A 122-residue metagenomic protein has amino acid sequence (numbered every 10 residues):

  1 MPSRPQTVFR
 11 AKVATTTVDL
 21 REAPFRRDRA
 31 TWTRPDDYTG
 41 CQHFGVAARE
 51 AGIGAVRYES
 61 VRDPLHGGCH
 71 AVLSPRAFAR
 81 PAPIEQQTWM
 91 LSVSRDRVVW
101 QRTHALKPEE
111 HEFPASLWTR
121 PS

Functional and structural regions predicted by a protein language model:
M1-S122: Active-site and NAD+-binding cores of ADP-ribose-processing enzymes
